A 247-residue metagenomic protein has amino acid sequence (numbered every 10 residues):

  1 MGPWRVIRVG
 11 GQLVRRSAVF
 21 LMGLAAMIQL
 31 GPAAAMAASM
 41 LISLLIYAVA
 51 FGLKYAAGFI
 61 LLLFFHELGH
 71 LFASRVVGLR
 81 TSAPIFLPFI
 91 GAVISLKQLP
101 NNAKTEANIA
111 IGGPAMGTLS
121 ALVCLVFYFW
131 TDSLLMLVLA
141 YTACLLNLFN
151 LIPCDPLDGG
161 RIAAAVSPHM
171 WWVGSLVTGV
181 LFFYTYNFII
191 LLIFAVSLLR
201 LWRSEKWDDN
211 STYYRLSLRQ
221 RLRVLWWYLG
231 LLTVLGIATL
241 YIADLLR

Functional and structural regions predicted by a protein language model:
M1-R247: Hydrophobic transmembrane alpha-helices and their immediate loop junctions in multi-pass integral membrane proteins
